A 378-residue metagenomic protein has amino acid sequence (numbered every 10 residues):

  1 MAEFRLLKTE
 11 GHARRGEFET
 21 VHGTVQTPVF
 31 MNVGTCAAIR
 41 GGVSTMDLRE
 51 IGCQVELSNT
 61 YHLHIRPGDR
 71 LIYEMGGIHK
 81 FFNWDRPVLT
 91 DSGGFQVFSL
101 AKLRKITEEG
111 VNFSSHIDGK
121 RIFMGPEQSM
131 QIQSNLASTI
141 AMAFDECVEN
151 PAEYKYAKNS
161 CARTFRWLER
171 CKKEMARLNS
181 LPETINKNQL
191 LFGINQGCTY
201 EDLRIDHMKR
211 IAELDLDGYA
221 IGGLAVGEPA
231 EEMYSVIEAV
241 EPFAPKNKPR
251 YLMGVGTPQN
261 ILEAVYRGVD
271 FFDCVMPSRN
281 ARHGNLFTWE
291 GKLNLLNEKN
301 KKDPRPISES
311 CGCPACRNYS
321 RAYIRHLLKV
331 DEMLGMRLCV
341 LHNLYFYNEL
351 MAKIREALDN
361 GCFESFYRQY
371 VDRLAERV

Functional and structural regions predicted by a protein language model:
M1-E17, V25-G34, G41-G42, D145-P151 (+1 more regions): C-terminal extensions of enzymes
M1-I185, E298-K301: Non-catalytic, usually N-terminal nucleic-acid engagement modules in DNA/RNA processing proteins
G23, E56, D91, Q133 (+5 more regions): Conserved, mostly hydrophobic/aromatic
G23, T164-C171, I211, V240 (+2 more regions): Hydrophobic alpha-helical packing residues
Q128, I132, N159-R170, D206 (+3 more regions): A non-catalytic, amphipathic alpha-helix used as a structural packing/dimerization or gating element in enzyme scaffolds
N150-E153, K158, G218-L224, M333-M336: Glycine- and acidic
A162-F165, E174, L178, N186 (+1 more regions): Glycine-rich phosphate/ribose-binding loops and adjacent secondary-structure elements that form binding surfaces
E174-T184, K248, I354-F366: Surface-exposed helix-capping loop/turn segments at secondary-structure junctions
